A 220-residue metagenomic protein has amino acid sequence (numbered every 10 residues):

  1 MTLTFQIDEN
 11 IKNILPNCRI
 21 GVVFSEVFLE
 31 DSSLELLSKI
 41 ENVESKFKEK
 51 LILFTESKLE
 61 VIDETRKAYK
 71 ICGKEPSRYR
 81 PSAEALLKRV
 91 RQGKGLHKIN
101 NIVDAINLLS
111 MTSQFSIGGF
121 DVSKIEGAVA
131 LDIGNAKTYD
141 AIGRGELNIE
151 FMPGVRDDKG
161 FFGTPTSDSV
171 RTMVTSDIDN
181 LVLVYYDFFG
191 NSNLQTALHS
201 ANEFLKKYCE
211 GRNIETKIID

Functional and structural regions predicted by a protein language model:
M1-D220: Charge-biased, low-complexity intrinsically disordered regions
